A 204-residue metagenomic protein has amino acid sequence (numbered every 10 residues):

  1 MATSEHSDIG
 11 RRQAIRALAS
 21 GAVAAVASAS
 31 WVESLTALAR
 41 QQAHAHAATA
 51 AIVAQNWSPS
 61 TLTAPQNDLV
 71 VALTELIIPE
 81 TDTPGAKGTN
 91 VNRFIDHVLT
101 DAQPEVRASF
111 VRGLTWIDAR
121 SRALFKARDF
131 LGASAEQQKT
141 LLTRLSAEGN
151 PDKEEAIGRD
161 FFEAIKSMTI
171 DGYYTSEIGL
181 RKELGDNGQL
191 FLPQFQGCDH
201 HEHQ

Functional and structural regions predicted by a protein language model:
A2-S4, V53-A54, N67-L76, N90-Q204: Mature-region segments of soluble proteins
T3-A22: N-terminal secretory signal peptides and thylakoid transit peptides that target proteins across membranes
S7-D8, Q13, A29-A72: C-terminal segment of N-terminal export signals and the immediately downstream linker at the start of the mature
G21, L38, R144-L145: Low-complexity, intrinsically disordered/propeptide-like segments
A25: Structured mid-domain segments that build the active-site/substrate or prosthetic-cofactor binding neighborhood
P84, G88-T89: Zn2+-dependent metallopeptidase catalytic domains
